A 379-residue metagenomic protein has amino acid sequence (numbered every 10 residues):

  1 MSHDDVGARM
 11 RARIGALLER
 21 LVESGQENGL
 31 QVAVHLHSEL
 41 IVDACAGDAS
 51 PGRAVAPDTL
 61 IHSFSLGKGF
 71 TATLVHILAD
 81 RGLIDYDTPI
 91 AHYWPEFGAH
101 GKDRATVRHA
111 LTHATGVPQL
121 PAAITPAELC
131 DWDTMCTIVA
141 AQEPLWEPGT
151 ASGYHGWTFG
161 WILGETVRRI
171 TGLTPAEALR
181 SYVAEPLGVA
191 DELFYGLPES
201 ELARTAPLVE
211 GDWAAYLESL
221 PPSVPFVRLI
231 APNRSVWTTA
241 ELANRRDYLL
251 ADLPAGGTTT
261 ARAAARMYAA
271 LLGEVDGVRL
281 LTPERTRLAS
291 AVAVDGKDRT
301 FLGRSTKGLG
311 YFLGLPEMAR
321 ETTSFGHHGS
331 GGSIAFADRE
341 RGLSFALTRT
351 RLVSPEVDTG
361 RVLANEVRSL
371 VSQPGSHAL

Functional and structural regions predicted by a protein language model:
S2-C45, P51, D58, H62 (+4 more regions): Catalytic loop of the DD-peptidase/beta-lactamase superfamily, centered on the K-T-G motif and neighboring
R11, L66-A72, R104-V107, G156-G160 (+1 more regions): Short alpha-helical patches at coil-to-helix transitions and adjacent helical residues in well-structured domains
P57, H62-L66, F70, D80-A122 (+4 more regions): Active-site helix/loop module of the DD-peptidase/beta-lactamase fold, centered on the serine-lysine SxxK catalytic
H76-L83, W161-R169, R266-G273: Short glycine/serine- and small hydrophobic-enriched flexible loop segments
Q142-G149: Cytochrome P450 catalytic-domain "roof"
T150-G156: Cytochrome P450
